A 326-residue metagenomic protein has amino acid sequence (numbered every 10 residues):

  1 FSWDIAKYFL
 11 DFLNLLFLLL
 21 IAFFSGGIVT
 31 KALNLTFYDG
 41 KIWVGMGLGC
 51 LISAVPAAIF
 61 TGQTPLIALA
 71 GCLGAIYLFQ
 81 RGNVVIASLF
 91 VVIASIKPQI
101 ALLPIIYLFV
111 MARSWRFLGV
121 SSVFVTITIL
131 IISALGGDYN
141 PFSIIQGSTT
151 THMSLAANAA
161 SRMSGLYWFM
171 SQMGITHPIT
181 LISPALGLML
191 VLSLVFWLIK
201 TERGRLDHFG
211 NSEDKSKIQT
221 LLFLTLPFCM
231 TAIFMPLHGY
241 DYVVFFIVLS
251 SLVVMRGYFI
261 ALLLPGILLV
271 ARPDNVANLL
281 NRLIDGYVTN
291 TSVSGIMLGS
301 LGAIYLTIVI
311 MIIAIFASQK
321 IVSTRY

Functional and structural regions predicted by a protein language model:
F1-Q80, V84-V85, F109-Y242, F246 (+2 more regions): Primarily membrane-embedded glycan-assembly and transfer machineries that use lipid-linked glycans
I52, I96, L103, M111 (+3 more regions): Alpha-helix initiation/capping motif
L89-V91, S121-T126, L224-F228, F259-A271: Central hydrophobic cores of alpha-helical transmembrane segments in multi-pass integral membrane proteins
V91-Y107, F234-D241: Transmembrane helices and adjacent periplasmic/lumenal helix-loop junctions of polyprenol-phosphate-dependent
A94-L102, F124, S148-M153, F169-L181 (+3 more regions): Juxtamembrane/interfacial segments around transmembrane helices
V253-Y326: Aromatic-enriched
